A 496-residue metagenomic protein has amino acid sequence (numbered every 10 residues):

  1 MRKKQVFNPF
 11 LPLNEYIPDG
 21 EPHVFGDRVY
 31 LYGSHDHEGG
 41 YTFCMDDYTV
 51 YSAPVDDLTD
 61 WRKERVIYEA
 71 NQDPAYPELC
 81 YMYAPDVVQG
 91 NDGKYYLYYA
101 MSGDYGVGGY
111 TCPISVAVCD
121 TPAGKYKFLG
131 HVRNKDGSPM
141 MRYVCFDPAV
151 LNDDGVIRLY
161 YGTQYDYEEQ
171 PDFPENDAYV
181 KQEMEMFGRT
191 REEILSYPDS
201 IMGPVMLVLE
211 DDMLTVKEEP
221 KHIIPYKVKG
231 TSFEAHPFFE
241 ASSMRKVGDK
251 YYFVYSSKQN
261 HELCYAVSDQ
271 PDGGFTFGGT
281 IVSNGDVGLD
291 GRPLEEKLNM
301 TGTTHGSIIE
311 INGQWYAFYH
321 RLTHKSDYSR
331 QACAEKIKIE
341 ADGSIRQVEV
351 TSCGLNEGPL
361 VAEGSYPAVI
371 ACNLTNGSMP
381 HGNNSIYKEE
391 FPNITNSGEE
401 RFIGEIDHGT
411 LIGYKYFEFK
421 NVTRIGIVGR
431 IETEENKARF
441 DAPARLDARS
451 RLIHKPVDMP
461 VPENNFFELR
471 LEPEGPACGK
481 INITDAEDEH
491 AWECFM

Functional and structural regions predicted by a protein language model:
M1-M496: Carbohydrate-active catalytic/glycan-binding domains of CAZyme proteins, especially the secreted or lumenal ectodomains
